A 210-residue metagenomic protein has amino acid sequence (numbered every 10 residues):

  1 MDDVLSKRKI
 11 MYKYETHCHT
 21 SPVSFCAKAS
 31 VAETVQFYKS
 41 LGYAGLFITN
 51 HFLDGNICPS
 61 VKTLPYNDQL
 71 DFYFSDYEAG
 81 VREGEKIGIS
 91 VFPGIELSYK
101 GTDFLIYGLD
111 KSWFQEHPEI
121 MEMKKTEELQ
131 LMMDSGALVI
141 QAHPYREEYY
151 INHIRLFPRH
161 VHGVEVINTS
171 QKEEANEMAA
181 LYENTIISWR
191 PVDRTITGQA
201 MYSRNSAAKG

Functional and structural regions predicted by a protein language model:
D3-T126, R159, V166-Y182, G198: A metal-dependent hydrolase metal-coordination microenvironment
K13, M132-Q141: Short beta-strand/loop segments at the ligand-binding rim of alpha/beta enzyme cores
K28, M121, I140-L156, Q171: Active-site-proximal loop/helix segments of hydrolase catalytic cores
N50, H143-P144, N168, V192-R194: Short secondary-structure boundary segments
V91, V139, I186-W189: Hydrophobic beta-strand scaffold residues
R155-K172, R204-G210: Structural recognition of alpha->loop->beta junctions
N184-Y202: Short acidic/histidine-rich active-site segments
